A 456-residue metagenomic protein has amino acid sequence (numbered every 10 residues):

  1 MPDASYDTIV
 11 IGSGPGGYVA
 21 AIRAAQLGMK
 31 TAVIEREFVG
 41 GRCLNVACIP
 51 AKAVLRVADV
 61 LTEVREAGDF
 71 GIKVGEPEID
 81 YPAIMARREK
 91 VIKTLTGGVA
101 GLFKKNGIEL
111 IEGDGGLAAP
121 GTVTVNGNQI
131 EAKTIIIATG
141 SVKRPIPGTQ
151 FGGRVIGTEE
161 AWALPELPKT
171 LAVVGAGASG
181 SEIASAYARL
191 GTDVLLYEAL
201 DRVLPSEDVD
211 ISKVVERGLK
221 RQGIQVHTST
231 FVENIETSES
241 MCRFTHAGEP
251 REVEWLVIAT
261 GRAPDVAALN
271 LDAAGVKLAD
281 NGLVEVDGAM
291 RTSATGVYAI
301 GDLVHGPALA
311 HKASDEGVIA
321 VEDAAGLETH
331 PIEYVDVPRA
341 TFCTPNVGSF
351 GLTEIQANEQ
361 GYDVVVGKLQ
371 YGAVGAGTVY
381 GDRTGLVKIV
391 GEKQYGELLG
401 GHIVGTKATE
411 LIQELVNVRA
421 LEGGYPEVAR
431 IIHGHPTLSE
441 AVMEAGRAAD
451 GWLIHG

Functional and structural regions predicted by a protein language model:
P2-G14, L167-G177: Beta1/beta-strand and adjacent pyrophosphate-binding region of the FAD-binding site in flavoprotein oxidoreductases
P2-Y6, I22-M29, I34-L167, L200-L204 (+6 more regions): Glycine-rich flavin
I9-E37, R42, I49, A53-V60 (+2 more regions): Flexible, glycine-rich terminal cap/loop adjacent to redox cofactors in electron-transfer oxidoreductases
I9-I11, G115, I130-G140, V173-V174 (+2 more regions): Short hydrophobic core segments
G17, G180-S181: N-terminal Rossmann-fold NAD(P) dinucleotide-binding loop
A21, A25, A184, A188-R189: Gly/Ala-rich phosphate-binding loop of Rossmann-like dinucleotide-binding domains, activating on the conserved
G152-P168, P250-E328: FAD-site-proximal beta/loop scaffold in flavoenzymes
